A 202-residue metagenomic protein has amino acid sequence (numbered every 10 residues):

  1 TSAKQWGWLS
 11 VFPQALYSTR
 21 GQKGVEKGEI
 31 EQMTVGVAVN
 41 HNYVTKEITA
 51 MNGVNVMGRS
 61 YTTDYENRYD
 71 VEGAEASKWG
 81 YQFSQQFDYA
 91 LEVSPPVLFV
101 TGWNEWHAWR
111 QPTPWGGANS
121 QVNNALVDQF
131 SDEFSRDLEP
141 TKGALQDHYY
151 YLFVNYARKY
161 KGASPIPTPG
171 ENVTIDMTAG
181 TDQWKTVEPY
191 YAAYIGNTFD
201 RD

Functional and structural regions predicted by a protein language model:
T1-D176, G180, E188-Y191: Glycan-processing catalytic domains of CAZymes
Y194-D202: Surface-exposed, glycine/proline- and aromatic-rich loop segments on solvent-exposed faces across compartments
